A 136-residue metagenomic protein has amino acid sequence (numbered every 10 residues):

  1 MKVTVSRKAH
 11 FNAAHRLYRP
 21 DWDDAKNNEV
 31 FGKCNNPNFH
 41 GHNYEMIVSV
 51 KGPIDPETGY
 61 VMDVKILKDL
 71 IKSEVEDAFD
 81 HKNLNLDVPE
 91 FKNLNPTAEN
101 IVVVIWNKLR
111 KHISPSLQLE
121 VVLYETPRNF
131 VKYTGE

Functional and structural regions predicted by a protein language model:
M1-E136: Charge-rich, low-complexity N-terminal segments
